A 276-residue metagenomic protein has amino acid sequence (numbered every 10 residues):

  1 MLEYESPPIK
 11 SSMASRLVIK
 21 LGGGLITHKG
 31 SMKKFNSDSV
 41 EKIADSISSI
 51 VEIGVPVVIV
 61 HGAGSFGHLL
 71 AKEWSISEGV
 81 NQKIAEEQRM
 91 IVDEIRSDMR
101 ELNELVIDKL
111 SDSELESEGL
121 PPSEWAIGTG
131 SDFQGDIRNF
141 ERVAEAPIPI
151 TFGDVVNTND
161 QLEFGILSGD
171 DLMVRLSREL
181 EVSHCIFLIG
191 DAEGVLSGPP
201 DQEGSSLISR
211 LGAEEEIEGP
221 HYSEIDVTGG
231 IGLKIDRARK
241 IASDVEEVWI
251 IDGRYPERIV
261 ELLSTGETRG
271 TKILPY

Functional and structural regions predicted by a protein language model:
M1-V58: N-terminal glycine-/serine-/threonine-rich phosphate-binding loop
L21-G24, V60-G64, I251-G253: Glycine-rich beta-strand-to-loop/alpha-helix junction loops that act as flexible
S39, I43-S46, M90-I107, L162 (+3 more regions): Polyanion-binding loop/helix "lid" in catalytic or ligand-binding cores
S49-V51, K109-S113, R175-S183, K240-D244: Alpha-helix C-terminal capping segments
G64-G79: Glycine-rich loop at the start of a catalytic domain that most often binds anionic cofactors/ligands
S75-V156: Ligand-binding beta-strand-loop-alpha-helix segment within the catalytic cores of soluble metabolic enzymes
E104-V106, G130-S197: Internal active-site segments that recognize and position negatively charged phosphoryl groups and nucleotide moieties
E116-S123, L180-L196, V245-E257: Glycine-rich phosphate/pyrophosphate-binding loops and their adjacent beta-strand/loop elements at enzyme active sites
